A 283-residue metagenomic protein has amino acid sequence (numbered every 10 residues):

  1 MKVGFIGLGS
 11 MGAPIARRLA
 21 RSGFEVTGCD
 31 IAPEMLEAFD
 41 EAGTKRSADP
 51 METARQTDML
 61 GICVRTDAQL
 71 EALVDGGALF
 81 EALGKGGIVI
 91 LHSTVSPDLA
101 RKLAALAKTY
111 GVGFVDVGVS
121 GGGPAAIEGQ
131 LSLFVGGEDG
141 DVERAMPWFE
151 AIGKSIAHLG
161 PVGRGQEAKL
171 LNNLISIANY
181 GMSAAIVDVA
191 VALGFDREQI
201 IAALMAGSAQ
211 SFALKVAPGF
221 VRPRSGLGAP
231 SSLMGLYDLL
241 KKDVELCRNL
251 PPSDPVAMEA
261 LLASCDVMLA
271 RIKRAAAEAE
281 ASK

Functional and structural regions predicted by a protein language model:
M1-C63, G87, H158, A192: NAD(P)+-binding Rossmann beta1-loop-alpha1 motif at the extreme N-terminus of oxidoreductases
V3, L8, T94-N173: Rossmann-fold dinucleotide-binding core
V26, R46, G113-V115, I156 (+1 more regions): Hydrophobic beta-strand scaffold residues
P50-V112: Rossmann-fold NAD(P) dinucleotide-binding segment
L133-G136, A157, P161-L193, M205-V216: Active-site-proximal catalytic alpha-helix in oxidoreductases
F212, V216-A275: Interdomain hinge/lid region at the active-site interface of Rossmann-like NAD(P)-dependent oxidoreductases
